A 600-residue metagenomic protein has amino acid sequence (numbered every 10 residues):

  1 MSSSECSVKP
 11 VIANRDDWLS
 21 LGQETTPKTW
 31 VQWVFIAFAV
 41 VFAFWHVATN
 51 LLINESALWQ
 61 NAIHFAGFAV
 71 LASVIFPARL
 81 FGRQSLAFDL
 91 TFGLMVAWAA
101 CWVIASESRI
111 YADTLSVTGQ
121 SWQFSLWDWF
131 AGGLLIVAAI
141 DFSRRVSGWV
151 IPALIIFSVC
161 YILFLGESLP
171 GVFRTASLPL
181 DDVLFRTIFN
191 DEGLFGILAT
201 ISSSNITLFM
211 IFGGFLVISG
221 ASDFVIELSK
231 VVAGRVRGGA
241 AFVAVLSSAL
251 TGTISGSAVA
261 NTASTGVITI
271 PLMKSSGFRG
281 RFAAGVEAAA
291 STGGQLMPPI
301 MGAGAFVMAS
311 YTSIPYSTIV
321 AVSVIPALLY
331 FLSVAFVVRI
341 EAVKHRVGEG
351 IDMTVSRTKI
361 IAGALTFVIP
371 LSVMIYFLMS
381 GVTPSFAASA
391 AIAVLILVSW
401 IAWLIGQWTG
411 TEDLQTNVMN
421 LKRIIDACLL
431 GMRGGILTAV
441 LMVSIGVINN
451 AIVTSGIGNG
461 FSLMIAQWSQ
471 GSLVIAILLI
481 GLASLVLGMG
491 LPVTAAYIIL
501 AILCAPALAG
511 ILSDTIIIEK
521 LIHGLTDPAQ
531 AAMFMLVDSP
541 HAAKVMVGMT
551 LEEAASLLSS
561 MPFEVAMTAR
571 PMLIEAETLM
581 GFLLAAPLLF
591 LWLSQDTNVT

Functional and structural regions predicted by a protein language model:
M1-Q123, W129-G133: Conserved, well-structured core domains of diverse proteins
S2-F35, A321-G434: Long, contiguous bundles of hydrophobic transmembrane helices that form the permeation core of multi-pass
T49-I53, I75-Q84, G133-W149, S310-S317 (+1 more regions): Membrane-water interface regions at transmembrane-helix termini and the short interhelical loops of multi-pass membrane
L126-F130, E192-N205, V231-V245, S276-F282 (+4 more regions): Membrane-interfacial loop-to-helix junctions in multi-pass transporters
I140-Y161, L165-A176, I197-L198, S219-D223 (+2 more regions): Flexible hinge motifs at transmembrane-helix junctions and intramembrane kinks/re-entrant loops in multi-pass membrane
D141, V146, I156-S158, L165 (+10 more regions): Core transmembrane alpha-helical segments of multi-pass membrane transporters/permeases
I226-G294, I300, G304, S313 (+2 more regions): Hydrophobic transmembrane alpha-helices that form the pore/transport pathway of multi-pass ion and small-solute
A509, D514-T600: Hydrophobic packing positions in regular secondary-structure scaffolds
